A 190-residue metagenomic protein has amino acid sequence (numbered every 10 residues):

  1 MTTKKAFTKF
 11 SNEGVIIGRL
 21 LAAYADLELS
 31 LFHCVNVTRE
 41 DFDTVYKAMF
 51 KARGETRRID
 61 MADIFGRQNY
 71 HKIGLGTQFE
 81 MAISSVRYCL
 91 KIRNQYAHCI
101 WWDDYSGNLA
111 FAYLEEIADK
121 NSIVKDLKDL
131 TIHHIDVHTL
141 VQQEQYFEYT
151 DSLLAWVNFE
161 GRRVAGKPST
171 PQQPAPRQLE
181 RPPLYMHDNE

Functional and structural regions predicted by a protein language model:
M1-A22, L29-E190: Acidic, Ser/Thr/Gly/Pro-rich intrinsically disordered interaction regions
